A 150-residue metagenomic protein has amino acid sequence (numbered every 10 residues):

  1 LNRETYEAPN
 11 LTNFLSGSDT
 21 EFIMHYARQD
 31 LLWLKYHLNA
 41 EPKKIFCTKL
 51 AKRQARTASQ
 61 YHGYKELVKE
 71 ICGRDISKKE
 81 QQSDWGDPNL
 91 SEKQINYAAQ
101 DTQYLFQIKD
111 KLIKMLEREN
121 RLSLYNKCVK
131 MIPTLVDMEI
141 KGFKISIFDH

Functional and structural regions predicted by a protein language model:
L1-H150: DEDD superfamily 3′-5′ metal-dependent exonuclease/proofreading module
